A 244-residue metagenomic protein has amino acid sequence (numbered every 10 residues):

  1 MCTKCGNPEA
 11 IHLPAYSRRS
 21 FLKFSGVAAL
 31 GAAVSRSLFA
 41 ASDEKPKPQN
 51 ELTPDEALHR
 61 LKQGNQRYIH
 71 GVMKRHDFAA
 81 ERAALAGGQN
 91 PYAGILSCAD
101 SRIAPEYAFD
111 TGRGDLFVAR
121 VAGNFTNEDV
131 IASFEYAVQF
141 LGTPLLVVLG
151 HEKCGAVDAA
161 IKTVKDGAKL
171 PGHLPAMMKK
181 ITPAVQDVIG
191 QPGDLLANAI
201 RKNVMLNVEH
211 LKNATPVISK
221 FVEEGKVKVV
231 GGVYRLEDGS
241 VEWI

Functional and structural regions predicted by a protein language model:
M1-Y16: N-terminal secretory signal peptides
C5, L22-A28, E44-G88, G114 (+2 more regions): Divalent-metal-activated hydrolytic enzyme cores
A15-S20, G31-K47: N-terminal twin-arginine translocation
L96-C98, R120, V147-H151, V230-R235: Short beta-strand segments
A99-R102, E106-N124, D129: Active-site cofactor/substrate anionic-group-binding motifs, chiefly glycine- and Lys/Arg-rich phosphate-binding loops
S101-R102, H151-A156: Gly/Ser/Thr-rich loops at beta-strand to alpha-helix junctions that form or flank small-molecule/cofactor-binding
